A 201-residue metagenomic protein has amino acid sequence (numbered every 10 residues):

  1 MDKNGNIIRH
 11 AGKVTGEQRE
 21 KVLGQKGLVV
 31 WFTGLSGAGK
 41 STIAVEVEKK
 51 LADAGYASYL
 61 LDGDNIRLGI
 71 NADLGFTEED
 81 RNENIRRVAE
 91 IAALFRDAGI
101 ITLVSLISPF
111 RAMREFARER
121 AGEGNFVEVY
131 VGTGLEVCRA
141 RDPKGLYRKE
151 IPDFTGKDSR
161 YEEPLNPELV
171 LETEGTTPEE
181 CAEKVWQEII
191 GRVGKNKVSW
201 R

Functional and structural regions predicted by a protein language model:
M1-V29: Extreme N-terminal, non-catalytic leader segments that precede Walker-type/kinase nucleotide-binding cores
F32: Hydrophobic anchor at the beta1->P-loop junction of P-loop NTPases
S36: The conserved Walker
K40: Conserved lysine of the Walker
V45-A93, D97: Conserved substrate/cofactor phosphate-moiety recognition/catalytic segment in nucleotide-dependent phosphotransferases
L60, F126-E128, E168-V170: Conserved beta-strand scaffold positions in the cores of enzyme catalytic domains, especially in NTP/NDP-utilizing
G69-F76, D80, E90-R148, F154: ATP-dependent NMP and nucleoside kinases share a basic, alpha-helical "lid"
G132-K184, G191-R201: Small-molecule kinase domains that catalyze NTP-dependent phosphoryl transfer to phosphate-bearing small molecules
